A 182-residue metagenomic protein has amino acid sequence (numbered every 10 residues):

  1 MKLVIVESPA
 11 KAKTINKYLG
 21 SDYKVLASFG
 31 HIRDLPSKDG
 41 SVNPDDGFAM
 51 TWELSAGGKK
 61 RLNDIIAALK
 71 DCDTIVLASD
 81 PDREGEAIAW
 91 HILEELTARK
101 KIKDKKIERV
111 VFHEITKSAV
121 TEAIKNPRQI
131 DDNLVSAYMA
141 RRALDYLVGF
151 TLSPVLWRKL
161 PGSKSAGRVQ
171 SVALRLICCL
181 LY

Functional and structural regions predicted by a protein language model:
M1-R142, T151, L156: Intrinsically disordered, low-complexity regulatory segments
A140, L144-G149, V169, L174: Short amphipathic alpha-helical "interface-anchor" segments enriched in bulky aromatics
P154, L160-C178: Charge-patterned, long linear interaction tracts outside catalytic cores
L181-Y182: Conserved small/polar residues in nucleotide/adenosyl-binding loops
